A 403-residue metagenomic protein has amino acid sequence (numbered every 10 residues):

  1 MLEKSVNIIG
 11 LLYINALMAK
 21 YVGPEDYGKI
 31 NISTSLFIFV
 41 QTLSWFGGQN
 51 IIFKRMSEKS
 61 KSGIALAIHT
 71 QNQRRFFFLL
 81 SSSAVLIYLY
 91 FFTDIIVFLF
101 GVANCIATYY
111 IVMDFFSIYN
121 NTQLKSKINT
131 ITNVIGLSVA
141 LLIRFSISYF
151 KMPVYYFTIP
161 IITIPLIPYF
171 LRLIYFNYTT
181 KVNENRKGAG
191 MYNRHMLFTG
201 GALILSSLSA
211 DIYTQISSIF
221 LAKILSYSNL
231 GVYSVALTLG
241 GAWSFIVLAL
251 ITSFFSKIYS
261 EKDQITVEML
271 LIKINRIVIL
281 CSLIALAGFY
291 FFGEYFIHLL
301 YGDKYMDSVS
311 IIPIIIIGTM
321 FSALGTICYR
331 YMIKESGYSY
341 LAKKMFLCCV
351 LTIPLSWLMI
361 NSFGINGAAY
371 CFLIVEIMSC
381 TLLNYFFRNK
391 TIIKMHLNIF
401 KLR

Functional and structural regions predicted by a protein language model:
M1-F46, A140, F198-S228, C348 (+3 more regions): Signature of the first transmembrane helix
M1-N7, S33, I38-L89, Q264-L286 (+1 more regions): Membrane-water interface segments that mark the loop-to-transmembrane alpha-helix transition
P24-E25, L89-I106, Y227, F291-M320: Interfacial segments at transmembrane-helix termini and the short loops linking adjacent helices
T34-T42, A210, Y233-T252, S256 (+2 more regions): Transmembrane helix-bundle signature of multi-pass secondary active exporters and lipid flippases
S44-K61, G240-Q264, Y331-K334: Helix-loop junctions and terminal segments of transmembrane helices in multi-pass membrane transport/translocation
R55-M56, Y109-T132, I316-K344: Membrane-interface junctions at transmembrane-helix termini in multi-pass inner-membrane proteins
G101, K127-T132, V154-T158, F170-T214 (+3 more regions): Interhelical loop/hinge segments that connect adjacent transmembrane helices in multipass membrane
G101-C105, I131-Y178, L237, L347 (+2 more regions): Hydrophobic alpha-helical transmembrane segments
